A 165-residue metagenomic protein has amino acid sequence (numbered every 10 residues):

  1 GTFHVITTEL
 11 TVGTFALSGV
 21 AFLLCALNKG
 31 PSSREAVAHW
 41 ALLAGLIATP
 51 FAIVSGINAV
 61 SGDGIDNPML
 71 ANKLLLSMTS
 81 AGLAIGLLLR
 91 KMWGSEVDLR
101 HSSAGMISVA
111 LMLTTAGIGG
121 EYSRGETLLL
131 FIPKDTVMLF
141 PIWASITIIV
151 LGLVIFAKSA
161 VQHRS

Functional and structural regions predicted by a protein language model:
G1-S165: Polytopic transmembrane helical bundles with strong interfacial aromatic enrichment
